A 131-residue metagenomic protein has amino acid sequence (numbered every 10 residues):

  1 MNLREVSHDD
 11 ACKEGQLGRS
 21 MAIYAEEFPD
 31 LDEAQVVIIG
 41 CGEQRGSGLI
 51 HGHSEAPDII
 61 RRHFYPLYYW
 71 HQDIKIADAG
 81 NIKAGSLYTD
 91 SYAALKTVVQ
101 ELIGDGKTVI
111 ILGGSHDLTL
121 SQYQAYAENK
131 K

Functional and structural regions predicted by a protein language model:
M1-K131: Metal-dependent C-N hydrolase catalytic cores
